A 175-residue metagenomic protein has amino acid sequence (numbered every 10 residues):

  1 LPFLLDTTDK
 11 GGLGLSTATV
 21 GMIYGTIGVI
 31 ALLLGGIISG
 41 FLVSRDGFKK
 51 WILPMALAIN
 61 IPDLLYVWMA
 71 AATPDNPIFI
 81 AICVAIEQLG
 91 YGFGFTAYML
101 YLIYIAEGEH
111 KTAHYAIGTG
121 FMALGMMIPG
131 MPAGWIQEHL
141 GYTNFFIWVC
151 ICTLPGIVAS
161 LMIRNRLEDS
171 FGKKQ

Functional and structural regions predicted by a protein language model:
L1-V20: Short amphipathic helix-loop junctions that connect adjacent transmembrane helices in Major Facilitator Superfamily/SLC
T17-A18, G108-G118: Loop-to-transmembrane helix entry/capping segments in MFS-fold secondary transporters and related SLC/MFSD carriers
M22-I30, L57, A85, A116-L124: Transmembrane alpha-helical cores of Major Facilitator Superfamily
L34-K50, Q137-E138: Helix-to-loop junctions at the C-terminal end of transmembrane segments in multipass secondary transporters
L57-D75: C-terminal ends and interior cores of transmembrane alpha-helices in multi-pass membrane transporters/permeases
D75-A97: Hydrophobic core of transmembrane alpha-helices in multi-pass small-molecule transporters, especially MFS/SLC-type
F93-E107: Intracellular juxtamembrane helix-capping segments at the cytosolic ends of symmetry-related transmembrane helices
I147-Q175: Multi-pass alpha-helical transporter architecture, strongest for 12-TM Major Facilitator/SLC carriers used
